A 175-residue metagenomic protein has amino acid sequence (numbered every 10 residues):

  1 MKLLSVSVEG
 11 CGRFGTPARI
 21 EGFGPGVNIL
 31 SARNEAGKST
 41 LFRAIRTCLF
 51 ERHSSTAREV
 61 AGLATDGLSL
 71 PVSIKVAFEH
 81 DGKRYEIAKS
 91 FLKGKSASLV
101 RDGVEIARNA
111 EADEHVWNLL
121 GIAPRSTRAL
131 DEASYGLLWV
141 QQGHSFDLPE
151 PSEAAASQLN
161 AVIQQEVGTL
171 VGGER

Functional and structural regions predicted by a protein language model:
M1-A110, E114-R128: Extreme N-terminal "head/tail" segments of very large remodeling/mechanoenzyme assemblies
V6, L137-L138: Generic beta-strand hydrophobic packing signal
I29, A133, V140-R175: Extended, Lys/Glu-rich alpha-helical coiled-coil stalks
K95, G136-L137: Glycine-rich, often proline-containing surface loops adjacent to acidic residues and nearby aromatics that form
E111-H115, S134, Q158: Exposed alpha-helical structural elements
